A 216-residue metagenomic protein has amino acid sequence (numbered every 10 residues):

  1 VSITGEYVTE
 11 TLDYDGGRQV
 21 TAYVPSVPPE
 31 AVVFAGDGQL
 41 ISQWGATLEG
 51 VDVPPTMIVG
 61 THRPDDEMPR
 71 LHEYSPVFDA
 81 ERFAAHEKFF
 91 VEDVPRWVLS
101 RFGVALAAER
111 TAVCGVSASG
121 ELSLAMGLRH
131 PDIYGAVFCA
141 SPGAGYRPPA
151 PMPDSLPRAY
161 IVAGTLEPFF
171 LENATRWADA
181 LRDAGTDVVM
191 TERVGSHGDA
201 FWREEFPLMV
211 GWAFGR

Functional and structural regions predicted by a protein language model:
V1-R216: Non-catalytic cap/lid and distal C-terminal segments of serine-dependent acyl enzymes
